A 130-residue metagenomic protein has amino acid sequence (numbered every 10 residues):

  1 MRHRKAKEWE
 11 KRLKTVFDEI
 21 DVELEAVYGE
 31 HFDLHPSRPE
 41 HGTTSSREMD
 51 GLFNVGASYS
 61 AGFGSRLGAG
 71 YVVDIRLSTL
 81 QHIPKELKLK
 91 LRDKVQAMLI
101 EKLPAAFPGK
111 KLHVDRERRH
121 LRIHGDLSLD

Functional and structural regions predicted by a protein language model:
M1-E48: N-terminal accessory segment detector
M1-L13, G56-F63, R122-G125: Short N-terminal signal/transit or membrane-insertion segments and the immediately adjacent low-complexity/disordered
K7-D18, L89, D93-A97, E101: Short, well-ordered alpha-helical segments
F17, D21-V27, H31, A57-A61 (+2 more regions): Long, continuous compositionally biased terminal/linker segments
S37, R76-S78, D115, H124: A structural detector for beta-sheet-dominated domains
G42-H82: An N-terminal amphipathic alpha-helical segment
L80-R92: Short histidine-centered catalytic/ligand-binding loop motif
K90-G125, L129: Short, compact, well-ordered microdomains
